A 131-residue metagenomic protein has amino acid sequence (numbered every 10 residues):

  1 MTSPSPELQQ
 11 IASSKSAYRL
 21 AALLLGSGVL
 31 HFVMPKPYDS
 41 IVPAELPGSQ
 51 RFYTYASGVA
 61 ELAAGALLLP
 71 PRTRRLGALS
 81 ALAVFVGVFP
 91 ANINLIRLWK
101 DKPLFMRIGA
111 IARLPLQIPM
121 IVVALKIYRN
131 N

Functional and structural regions predicted by a protein language model:
M1-N131: Short amphipathic, positively biased membrane-proximal segments that drive organelle/inner-membrane targeting
